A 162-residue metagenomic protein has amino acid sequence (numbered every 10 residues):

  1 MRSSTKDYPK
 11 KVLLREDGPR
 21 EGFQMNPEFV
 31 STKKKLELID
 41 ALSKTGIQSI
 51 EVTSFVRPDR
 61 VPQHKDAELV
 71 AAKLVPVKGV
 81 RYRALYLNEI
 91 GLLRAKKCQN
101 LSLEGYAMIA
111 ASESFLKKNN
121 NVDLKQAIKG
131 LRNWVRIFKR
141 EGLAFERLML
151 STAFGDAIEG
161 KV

Functional and structural regions predicted by a protein language model:
Y8-I50, Q63-L69, P76-V77: Conserved N-terminal beta1-alpha1 strand-loop-helix module at the mouth
L14-L36, V80-E89, L116-L124, T152-V162: Active-site mouth loops of central-metabolism enzymes
R15-D17, L103-S112, R147-S151: Non-cysteine beta-strand/loop elements that form the S-adenosyl-L-methionine
G46, K97-G105: Glycine-enriched alpha-helix->loop->beta-strand junction motifs that scaffold or abut catalytic
Q48-K73, A107-V122, T152-E159: Glycine-rich, proline-tolerant flexible connector loops at the mouths of alpha/beta enzymes
R60-A84, Q126-E146: Alpha-helix-loop-beta-strand connector modules within alpha/beta enzyme cores
L87-N100: Catalytic cores of alpha/beta
